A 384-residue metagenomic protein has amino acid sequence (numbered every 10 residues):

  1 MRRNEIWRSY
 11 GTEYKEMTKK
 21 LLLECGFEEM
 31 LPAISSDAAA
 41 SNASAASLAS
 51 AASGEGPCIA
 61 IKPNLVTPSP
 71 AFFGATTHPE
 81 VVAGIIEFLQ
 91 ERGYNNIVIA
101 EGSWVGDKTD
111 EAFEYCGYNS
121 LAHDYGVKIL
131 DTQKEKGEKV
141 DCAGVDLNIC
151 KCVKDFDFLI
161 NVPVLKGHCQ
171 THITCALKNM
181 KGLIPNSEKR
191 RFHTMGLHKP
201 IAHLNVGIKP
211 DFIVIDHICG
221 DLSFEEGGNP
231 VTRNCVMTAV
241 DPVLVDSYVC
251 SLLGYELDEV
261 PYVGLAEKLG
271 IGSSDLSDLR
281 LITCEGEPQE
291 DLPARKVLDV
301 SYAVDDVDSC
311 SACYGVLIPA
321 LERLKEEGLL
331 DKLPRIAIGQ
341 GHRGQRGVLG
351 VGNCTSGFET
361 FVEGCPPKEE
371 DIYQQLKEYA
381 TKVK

Functional and structural regions predicted by a protein language model:
M1-K384: N-terminal and secondary-structure boundary signal
